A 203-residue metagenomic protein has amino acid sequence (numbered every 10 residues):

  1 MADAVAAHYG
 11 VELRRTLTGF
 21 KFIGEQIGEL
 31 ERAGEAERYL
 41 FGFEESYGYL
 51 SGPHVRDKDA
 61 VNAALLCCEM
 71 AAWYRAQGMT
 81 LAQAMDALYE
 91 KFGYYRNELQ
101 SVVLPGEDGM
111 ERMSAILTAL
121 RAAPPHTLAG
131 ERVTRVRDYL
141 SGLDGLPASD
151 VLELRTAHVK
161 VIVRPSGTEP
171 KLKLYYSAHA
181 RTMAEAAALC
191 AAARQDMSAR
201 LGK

Functional and structural regions predicted by a protein language model:
M1-R164, K171-Y175, T182-C190, R194-K203: Phosphate-binding and adjacent anionic-ligand microenvironments
